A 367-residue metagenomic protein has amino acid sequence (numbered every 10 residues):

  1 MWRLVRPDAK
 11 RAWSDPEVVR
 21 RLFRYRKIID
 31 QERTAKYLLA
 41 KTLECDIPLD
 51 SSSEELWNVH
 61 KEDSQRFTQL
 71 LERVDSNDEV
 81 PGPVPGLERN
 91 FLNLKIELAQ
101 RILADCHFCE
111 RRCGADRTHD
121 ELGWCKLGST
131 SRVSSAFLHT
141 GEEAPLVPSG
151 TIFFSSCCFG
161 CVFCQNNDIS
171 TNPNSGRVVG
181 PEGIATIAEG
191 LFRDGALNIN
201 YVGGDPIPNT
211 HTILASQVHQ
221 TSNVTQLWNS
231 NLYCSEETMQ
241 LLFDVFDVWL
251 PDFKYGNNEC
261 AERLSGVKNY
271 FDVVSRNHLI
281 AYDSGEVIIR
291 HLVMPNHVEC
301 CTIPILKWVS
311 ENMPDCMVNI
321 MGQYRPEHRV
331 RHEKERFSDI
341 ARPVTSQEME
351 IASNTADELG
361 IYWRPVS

Functional and structural regions predicted by a protein language model:
M1-G114, Y282-V287, L292-S367: Auxiliary Fe-S-binding modules of radical SAM enzymes
Q69-F154, N167-P173: N-terminal [4Fe-4S]-dependent radical SAM core
G123, S131, N167, E262 (+2 more regions): Flexible, active-site-adjacent loop/turn segments at secondary-structure boundaries
A136-V179, I187-P206: Long, charge-rich boundary regions
G176, G266, A341-V344: Pocket-edge positions in alpha/beta enzyme catalytic cores
P181-S338: Conserved AdoMet/S-adenosylmethionine-binding subsite of the radical SAM
